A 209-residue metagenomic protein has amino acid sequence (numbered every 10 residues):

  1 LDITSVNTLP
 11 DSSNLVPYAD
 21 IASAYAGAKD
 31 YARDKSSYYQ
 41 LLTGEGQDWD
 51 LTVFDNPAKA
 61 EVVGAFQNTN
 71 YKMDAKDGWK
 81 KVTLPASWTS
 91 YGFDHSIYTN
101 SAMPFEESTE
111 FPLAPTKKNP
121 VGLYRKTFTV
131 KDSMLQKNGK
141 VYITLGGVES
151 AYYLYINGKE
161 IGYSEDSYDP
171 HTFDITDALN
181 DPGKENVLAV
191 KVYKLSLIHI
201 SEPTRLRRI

Functional and structural regions predicted by a protein language model:
L1-K35, F54-N56, H95, A114-S201 (+1 more regions): Accessory beta-strand-rich segments of carbohydrate-active enzymes
Q40: An acidic-aromatic substrate-binding cleft motif
T43-V121, V190-L197, S201, R205: Core domains of carbohydrate- and sulfate-ester-processing enzymes
